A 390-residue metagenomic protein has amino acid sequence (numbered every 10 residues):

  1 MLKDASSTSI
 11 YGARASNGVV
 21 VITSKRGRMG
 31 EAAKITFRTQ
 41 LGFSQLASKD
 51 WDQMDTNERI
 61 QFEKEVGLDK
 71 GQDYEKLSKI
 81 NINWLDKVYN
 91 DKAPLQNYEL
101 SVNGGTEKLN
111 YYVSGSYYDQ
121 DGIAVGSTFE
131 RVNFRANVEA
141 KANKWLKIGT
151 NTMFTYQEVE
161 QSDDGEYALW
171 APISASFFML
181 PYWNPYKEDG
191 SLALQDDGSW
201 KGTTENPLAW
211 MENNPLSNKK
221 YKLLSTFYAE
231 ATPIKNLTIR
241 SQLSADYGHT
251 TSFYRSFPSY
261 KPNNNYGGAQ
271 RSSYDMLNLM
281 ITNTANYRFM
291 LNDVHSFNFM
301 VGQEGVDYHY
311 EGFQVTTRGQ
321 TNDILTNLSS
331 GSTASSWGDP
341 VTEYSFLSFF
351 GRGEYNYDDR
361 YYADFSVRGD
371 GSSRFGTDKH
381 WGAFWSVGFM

Functional and structural regions predicted by a protein language model:
M1-T36, L95-N97, N110, S116-Y118: A beta-strand signature from Gram-negative outer-membrane beta-barrel systems, especially the internal plug domain
A15-N17, M276-N278, G382-F384: Short, solvent-exposed loop/turn segments at the edges of secondary structure
S24, L100-G104, F134-A140, S225-A231 (+3 more regions): Residues on the lipid-exposed face of transmembrane beta-strands in outer-membrane beta-barrel proteins
M29-I82, G122-S127, N133, N137-K222 (+3 more regions): Surface-exposed loop/interface segments of Gram-negative outer-membrane beta-barrel transport/assembly proteins
T39, G115-D121, A363-F375: Transmembrane beta-strand segments that form the barrel wall of outer-membrane beta-barrel proteins
K49-D50, T56, V88-K92, V102-T106: Outer-membrane beta-barrel initiation region
L95, E99, D119-Q120, F349-F350 (+1 more regions): Conserved interaction-surface patches within small, structured recognition/assembly domains
F134-A136, S241, I281, F349-G353 (+3 more regions): Extended, hydrophobic alpha-helical segments in both membrane/secreted and soluble proteins
